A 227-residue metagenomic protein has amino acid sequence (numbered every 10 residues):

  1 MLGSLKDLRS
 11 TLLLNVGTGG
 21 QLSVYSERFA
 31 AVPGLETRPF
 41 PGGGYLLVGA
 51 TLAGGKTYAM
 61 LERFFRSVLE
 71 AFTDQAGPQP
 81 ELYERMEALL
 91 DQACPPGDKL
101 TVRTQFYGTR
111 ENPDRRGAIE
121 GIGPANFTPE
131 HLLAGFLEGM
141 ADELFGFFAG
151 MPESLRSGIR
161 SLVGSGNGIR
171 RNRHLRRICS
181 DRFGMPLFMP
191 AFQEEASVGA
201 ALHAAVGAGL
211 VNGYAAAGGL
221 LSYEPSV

Functional and structural regions predicted by a protein language model:
M1-V163, G168-V227: Active-site core segments that coordinate phosphate-bearing ligands/cofactors across diverse enzyme families
